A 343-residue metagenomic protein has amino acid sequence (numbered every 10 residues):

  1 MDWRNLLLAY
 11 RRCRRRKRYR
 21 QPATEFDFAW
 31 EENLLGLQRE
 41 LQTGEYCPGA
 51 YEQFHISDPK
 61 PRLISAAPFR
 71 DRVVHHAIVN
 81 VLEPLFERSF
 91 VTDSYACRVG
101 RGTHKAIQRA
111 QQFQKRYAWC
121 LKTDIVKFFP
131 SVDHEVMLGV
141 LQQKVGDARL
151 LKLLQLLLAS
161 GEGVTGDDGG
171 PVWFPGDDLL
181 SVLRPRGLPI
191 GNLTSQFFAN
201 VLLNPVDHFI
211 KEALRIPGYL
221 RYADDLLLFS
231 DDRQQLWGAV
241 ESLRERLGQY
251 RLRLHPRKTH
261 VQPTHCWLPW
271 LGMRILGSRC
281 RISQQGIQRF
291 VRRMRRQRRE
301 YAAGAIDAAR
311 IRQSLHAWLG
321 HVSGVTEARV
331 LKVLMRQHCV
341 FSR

Functional and structural regions predicted by a protein language model:
M1-L151, L157-T165: Conserved two-metal-ion catalytic palm core of "right-hand" nucleic acid polymerases, unifying RNA-dependent RNA
A23, P189, L193, R274: Gly/Ser/Thr-rich beta-alpha loop segments that engage phosphate groups in nucleotides
N33, E40-L41, D93, R98 (+5 more regions): Conserved polymerase palm-domain catalytic core
E45-G49, L214-R221, F290-A305: Short, conserved aromatic-histidine micro-motifs
G49-Y51, L220-D224, P256-T259: Short Gly/Ser/Thr- and Asp/Glu-enriched loop/turn motifs at secondary-structure junctions
A66-V73, T194, F198, I282: Short alpha-helix boundary/capping segments
A67, H76, L179, L183-P185 (+2 more regions): Right-hand nucleic-acid polymerase module
E245-Y250, P256: Glycine- and acidic-residue-rich phosphate-binding/metal-coordinating active-site segment common to enzymes that handle
